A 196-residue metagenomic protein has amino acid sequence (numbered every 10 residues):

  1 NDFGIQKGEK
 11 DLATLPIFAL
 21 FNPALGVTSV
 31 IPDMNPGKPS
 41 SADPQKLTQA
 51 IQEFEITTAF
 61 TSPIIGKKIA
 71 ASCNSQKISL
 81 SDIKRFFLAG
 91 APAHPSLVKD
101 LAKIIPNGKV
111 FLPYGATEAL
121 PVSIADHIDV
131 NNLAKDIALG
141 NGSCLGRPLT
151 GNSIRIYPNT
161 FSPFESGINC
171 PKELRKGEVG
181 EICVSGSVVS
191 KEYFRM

Functional and structural regions predicted by a protein language model:
N1-K10, L15-T57, S72: Conserved AMP-binding/adenylation subdomain of ANL enzymes
Q6, Q52-F54, I78-S81, G177: Structured loop/turn residues at beta-strand edges in well-structured enzyme cores
D11, V27-T28, I56-F60, A70-G140 (+2 more regions): Gly/Ser/Thr-rich phosphate-binding loop
I17-F18, I64-G66, A93, V189: Alpha-helix capping/helix-boundary segments
P32, P113, L145, Y157: Hydrophobic residues at beta-strand termini and immediately following loops that shape nucleotide-binding pockets
P32-Q45, N131-G140, F161-K172: Short, flexible, glycine-rich and Lys/Arg-enriched loop motifs at helix boundaries that contact anionic partners
P36-P39, A93, I156: Glycine-/small-residue-rich active-site loops that bind phosphorylated ligands and cofactors
R147-G151, N159-M196: Conserved ATP/PPi-binding loop(s) of AMP-dependent carboxylate-activating enzymes
